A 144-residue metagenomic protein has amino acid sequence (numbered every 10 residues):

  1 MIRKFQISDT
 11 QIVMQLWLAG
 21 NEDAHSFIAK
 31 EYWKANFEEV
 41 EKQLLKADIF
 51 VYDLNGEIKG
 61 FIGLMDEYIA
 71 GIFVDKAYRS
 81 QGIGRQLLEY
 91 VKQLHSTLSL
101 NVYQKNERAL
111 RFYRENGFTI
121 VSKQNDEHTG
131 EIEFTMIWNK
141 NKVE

Functional and structural regions predicted by a protein language model:
M1-Q15: A short beta-loop-alpha structural element at the N-terminal edge of CoA-dependent acyl/N-acetyltransferase catalytic
M14-E41: Conserved GNAT-fold acetyl-CoA-binding loop/helix
E39-V51, Y68: A short helix-loop-beta-strand connector motif used in the catalytic cores of GNAT acetyltransferases and, in some
D48-G60: Conserved beta-hairpin
I69-R79, Y103: A short, internal acetyl-CoA/4′-phosphopantetheine-binding micro-motif in the GNAT/acyltransferase core
S80-Q93, R111-E115: Conserved acetyl-CoA-binding loop-helix of GNAT-fold acetyltransferases
Q93-K105: Conserved GNAT acetyl-CoA-binding A-motif
N101-Y103, T119-T135: Conserved catalytic-core motifs of GNAT/GCN5-like acyltransferases
